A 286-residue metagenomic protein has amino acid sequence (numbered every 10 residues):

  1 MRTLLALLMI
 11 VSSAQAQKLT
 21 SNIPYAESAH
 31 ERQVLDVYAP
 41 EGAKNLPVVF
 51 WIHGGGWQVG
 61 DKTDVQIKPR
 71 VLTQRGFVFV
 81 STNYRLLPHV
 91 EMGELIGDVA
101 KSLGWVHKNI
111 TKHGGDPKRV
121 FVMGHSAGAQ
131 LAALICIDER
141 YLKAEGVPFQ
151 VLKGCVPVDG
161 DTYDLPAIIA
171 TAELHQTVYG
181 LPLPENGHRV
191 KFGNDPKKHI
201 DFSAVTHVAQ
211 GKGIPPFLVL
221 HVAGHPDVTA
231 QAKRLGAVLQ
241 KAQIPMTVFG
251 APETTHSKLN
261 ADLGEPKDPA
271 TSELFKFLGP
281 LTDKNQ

Functional and structural regions predicted by a protein language model:
T3-S13: Sec-dependent N-terminal signal peptides
M9, Q17-Q286: Alpha/beta-hydrolase superfamily serine-hydrolase fold, recognizing
